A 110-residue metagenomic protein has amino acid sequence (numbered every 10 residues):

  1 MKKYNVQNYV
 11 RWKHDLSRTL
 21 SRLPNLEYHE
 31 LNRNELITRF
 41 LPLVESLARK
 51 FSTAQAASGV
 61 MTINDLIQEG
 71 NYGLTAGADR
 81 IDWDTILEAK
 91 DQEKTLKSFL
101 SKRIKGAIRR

Functional and structural regions predicted by a protein language model:
M1-R110: Alpha-helical promoter-recognition and RNA polymerase-docking modules of transcription initiation factors, dominated by
